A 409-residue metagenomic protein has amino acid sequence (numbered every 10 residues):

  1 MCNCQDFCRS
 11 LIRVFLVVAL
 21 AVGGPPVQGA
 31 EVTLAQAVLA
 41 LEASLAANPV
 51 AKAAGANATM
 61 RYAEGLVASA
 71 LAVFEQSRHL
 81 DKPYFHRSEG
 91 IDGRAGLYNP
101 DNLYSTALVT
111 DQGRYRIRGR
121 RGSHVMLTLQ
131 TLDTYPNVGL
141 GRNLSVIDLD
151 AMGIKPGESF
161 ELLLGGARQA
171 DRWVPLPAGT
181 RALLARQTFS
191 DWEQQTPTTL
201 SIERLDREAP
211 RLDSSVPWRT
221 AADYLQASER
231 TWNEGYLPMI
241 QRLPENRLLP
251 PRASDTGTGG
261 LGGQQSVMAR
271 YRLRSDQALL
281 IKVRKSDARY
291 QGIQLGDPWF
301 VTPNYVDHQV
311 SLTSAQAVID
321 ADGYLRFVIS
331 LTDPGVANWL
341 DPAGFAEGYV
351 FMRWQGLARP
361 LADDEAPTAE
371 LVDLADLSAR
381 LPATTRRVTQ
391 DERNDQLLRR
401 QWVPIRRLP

Functional and structural regions predicted by a protein language model:
M1-R9: N-terminal secretory signal peptides that target proteins for export/translocation
C4, P25-V27: Intrinsically disordered, low-complexity regions enriched in polar/acidic and amide residues
R13-G23: Bacterial N-terminal signal peptides
Q28-P409: A compositional/structural signature for long, glycine/proline-rich flexible linkers and loops on extracytoplasmic
